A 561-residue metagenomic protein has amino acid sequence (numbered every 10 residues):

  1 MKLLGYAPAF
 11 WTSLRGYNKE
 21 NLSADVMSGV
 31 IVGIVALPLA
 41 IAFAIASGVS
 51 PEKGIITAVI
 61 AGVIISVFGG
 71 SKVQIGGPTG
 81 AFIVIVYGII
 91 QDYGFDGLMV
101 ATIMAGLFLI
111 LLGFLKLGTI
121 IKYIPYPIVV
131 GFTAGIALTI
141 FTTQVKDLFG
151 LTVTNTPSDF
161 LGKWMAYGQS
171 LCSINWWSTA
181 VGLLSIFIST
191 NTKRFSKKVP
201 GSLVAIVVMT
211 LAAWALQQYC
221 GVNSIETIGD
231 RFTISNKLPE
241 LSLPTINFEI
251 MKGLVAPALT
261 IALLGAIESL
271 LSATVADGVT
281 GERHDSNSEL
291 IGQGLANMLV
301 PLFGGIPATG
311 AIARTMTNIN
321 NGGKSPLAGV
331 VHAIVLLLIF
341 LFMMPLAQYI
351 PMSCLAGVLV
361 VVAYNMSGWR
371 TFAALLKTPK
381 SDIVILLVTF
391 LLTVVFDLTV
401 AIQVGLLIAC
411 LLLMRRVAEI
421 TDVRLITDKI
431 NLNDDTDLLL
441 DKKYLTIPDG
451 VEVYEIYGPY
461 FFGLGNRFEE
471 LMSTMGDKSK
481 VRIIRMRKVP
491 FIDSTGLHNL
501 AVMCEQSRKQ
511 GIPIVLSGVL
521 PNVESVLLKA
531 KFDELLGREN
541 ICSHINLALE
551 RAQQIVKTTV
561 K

Functional and structural regions predicted by a protein language model:
M1-L432, K531: Transmembrane helical cores of multi-pass ion-transport proteins
S28, I186, T190, N466 (+3 more regions): Short, contiguous clusters of charged residues that form electrostatic/catalytic patches at enzyme active sites, used
G76, G131, L516-S517, C542: Active-site-adjacent beta-strand anchor residues
V86, Y167, F468-M472, A548 (+1 more regions): Generic hydrophobic alpha-helical segments
I334, V523-E524, S543: Short secondary-structure capping/turn micro-motifs that flank functional sites
N365-L535, Q553-V560: The feature marks cytosolic C-terminal regulatory regions of anion transporters and related permeases
L535-R551: Short acidic-hydrophobic, aromatic-tinged amphipathic segments that line or gate anion-handling sites
